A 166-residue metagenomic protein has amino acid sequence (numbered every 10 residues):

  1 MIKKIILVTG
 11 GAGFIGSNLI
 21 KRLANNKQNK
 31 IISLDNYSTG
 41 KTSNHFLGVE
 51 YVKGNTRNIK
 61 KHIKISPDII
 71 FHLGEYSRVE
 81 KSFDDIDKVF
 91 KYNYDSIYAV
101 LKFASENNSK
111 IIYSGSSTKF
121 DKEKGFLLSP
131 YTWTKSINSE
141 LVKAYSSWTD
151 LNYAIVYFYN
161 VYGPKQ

Functional and structural regions predicted by a protein language model:
M1-V161: N-terminal Rossmann-like NAD(P)+-binding domain of SDR-like oxidoreductases, especially those catalyzing
P164-Q166: Substrate-binding strand-loop-helix patch in Rossmann-like NAD(P)-dependent oxidoreductase/epimerase domains
